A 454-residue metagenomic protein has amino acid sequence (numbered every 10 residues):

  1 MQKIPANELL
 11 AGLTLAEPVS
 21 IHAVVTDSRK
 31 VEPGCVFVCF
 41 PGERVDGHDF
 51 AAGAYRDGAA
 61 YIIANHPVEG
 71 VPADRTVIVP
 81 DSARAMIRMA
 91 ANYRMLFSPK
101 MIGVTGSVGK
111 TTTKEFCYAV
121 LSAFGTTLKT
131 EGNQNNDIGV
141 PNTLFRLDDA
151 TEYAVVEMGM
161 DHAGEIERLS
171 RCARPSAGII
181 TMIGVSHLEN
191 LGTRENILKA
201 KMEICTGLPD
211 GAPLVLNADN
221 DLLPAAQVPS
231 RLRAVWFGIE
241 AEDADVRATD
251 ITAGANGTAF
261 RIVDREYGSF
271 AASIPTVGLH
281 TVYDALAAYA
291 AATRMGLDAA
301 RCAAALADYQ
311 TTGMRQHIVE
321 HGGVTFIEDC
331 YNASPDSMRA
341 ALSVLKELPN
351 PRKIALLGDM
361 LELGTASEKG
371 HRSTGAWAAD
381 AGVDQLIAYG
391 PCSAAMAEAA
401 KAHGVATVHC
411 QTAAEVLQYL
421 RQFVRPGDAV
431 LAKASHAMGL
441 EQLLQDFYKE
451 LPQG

Functional and structural regions predicted by a protein language model:
M1-R88, L348, A376, A381-A394: N-terminal leader/targeting and accessory segments in enzymes
P5, A85-A218, P224-S230, Q422 (+1 more regions): Phosphate-binding loop of NTP-binding sites
C35, A54, M89, V104 (+12 more regions): Residue-level signal for inorganic ion chemistry
G42-V45, T311-T312, C330-V405, Q453-G454: Active-site beta-alpha connecting loops in nucleotide-dependent enzymes
A64, V68-A73, I179-F326, N350-P351 (+3 more regions): Acidic, Mg2+-coordinating active-site environments of NTP-dependent enzymes
V77-D81, T407-V416: Short acidic-hydrophobic, aromatic-tinged amphipathic segments that line or gate anion-handling sites
T105-G106, L420, V424-Y448: A glycine-rich beta-strand to alpha-helix segment that forms a phosphate/ribose-binding loop at ligand/cofactor sites
